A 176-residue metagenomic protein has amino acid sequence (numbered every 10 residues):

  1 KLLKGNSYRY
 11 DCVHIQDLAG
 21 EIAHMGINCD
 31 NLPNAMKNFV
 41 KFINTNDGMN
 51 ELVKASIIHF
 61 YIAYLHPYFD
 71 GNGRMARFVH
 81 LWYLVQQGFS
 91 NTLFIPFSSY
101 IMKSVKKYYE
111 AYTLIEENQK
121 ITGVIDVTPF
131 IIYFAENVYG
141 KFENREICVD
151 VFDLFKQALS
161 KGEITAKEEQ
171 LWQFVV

Functional and structural regions predicted by a protein language model:
K1-V176: FIC/Doc superfamily catalytic core
